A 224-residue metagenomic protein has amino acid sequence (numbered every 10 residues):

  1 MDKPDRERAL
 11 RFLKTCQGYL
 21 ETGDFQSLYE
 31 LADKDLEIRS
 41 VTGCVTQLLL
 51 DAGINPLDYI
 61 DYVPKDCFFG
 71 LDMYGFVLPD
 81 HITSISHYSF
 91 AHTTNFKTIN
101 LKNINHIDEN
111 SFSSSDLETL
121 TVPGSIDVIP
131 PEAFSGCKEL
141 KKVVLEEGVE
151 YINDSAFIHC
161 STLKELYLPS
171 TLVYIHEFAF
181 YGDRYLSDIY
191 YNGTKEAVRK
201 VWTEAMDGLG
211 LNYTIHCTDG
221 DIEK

Functional and structural regions predicted by a protein language model:
D5-R11, G18, F25-Y62, G70-S84 (+6 more regions): Structural signature of tandem-repeat unit edges
A205-G210: Short, conserved catalytic or adaptor-binding loops enriched in Gly and charged residues
